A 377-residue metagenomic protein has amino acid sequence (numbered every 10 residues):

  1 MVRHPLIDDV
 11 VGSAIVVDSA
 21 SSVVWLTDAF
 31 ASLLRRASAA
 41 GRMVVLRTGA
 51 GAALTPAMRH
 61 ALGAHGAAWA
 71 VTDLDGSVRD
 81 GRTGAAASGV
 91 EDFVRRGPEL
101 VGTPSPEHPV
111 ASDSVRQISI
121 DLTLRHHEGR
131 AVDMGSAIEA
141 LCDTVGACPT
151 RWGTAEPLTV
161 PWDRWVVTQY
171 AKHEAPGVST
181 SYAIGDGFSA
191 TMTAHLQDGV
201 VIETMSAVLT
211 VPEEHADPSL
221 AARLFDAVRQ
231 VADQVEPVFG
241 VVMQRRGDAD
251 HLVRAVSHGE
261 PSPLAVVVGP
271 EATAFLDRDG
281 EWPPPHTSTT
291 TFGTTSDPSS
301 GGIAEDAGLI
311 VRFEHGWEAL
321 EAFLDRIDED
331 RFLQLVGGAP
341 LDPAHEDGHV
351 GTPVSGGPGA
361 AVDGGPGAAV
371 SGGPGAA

Functional and structural regions predicted by a protein language model:
M1-G153, P157-L158, F239-G359, G373-A377: C-terminal interaction module
G129-A265: Acidic, serine/threonine- and glycine-rich low-complexity intrinsically disordered segments that serve as flexible
G365-G367, G373: Acidic, glycine-centered low-complexity repeats within long intrinsically disordered regions
